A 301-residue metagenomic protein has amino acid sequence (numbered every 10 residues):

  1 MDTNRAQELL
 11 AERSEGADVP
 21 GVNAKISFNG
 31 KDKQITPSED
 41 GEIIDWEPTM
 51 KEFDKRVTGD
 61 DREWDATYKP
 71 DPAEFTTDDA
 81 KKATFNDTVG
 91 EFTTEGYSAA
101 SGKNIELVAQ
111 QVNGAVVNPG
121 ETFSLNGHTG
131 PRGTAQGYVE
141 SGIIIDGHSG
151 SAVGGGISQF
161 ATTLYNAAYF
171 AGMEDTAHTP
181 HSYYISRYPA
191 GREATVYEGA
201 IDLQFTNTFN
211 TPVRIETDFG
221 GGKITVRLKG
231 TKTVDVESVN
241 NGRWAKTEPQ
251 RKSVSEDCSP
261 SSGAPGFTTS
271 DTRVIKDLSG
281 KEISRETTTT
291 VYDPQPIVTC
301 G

Functional and structural regions predicted by a protein language model:
E12-N29, S38-G301: Well-ordered beta-sheet/strand-loop patches within structured domains
